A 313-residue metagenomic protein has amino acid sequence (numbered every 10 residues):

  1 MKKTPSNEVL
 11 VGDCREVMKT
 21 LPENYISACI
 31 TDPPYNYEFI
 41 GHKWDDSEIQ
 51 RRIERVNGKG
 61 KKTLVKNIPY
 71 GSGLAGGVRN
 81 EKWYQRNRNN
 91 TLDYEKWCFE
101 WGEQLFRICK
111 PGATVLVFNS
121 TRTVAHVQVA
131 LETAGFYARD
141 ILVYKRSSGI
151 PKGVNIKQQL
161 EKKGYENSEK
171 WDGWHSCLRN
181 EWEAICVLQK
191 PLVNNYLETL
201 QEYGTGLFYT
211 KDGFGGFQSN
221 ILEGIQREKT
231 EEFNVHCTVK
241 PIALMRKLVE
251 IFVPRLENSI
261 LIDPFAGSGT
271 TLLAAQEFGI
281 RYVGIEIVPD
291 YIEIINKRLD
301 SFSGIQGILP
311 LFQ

Functional and structural regions predicted by a protein language model:
M1-Q313: S-adenosyl-L-methionine-dependent nucleic acid methyltransferase catalytic domains
